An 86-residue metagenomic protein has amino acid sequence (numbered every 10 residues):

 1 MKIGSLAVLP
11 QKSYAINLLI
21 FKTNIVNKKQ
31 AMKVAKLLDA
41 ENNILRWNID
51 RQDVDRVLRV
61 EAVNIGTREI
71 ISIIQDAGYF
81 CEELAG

Functional and structural regions predicted by a protein language model:
K2-A7, D39-R46: Short amphipathic beta-strand starts and helix->beta connectors
L9-V26: Short glycine-/aliphatic-rich beta-strand segments at the starts of folded cytosolic domains
L18, D55-V57: A generic structural signal for beta-strand entry/edge sites
L19, N24, M32, S72 (+1 more regions): N-terminal targeting leaders
T23-I25, R59-N64: Short beta-strand-to-loop capping motifs
N24-N42: Short amphipathic alpha-helix segments
N48-V54: RNA-recognition motif
V63-G86: C-terminal structural segments of small proteins and small subunits
